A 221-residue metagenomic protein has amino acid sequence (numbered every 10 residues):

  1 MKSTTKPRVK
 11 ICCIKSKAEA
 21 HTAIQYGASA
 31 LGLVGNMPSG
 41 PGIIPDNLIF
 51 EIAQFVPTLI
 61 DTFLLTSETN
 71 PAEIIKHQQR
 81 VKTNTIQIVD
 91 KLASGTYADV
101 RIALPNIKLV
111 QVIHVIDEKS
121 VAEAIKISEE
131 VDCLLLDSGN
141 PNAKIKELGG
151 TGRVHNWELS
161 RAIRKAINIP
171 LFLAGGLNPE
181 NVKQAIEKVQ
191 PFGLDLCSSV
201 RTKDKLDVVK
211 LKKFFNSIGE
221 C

Functional and structural regions predicted by a protein language model:
M1-G193, S198-C221: Conserved N-terminal beta1-alpha1 strand-loop-helix module at the mouth
